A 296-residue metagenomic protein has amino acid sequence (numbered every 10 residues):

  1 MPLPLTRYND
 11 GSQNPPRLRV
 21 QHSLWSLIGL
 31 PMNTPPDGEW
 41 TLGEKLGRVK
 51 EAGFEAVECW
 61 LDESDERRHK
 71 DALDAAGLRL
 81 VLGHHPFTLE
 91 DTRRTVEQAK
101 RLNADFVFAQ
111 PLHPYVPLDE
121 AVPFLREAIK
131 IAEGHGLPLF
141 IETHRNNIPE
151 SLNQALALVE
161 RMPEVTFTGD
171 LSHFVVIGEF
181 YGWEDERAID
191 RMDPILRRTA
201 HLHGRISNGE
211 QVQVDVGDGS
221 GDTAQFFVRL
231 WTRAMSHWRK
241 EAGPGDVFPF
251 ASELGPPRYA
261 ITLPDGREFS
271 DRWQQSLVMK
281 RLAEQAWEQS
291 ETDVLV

Functional and structural regions predicted by a protein language model:
P2-R19, L24, I28-K45, R161-T166 (+1 more regions): Histidine-acidic metal/acid-base catalytic patches
T41-S64, L102-F106: Catalytic domains of carbohydrate-active enzymes, especially glycoside hydrolases
E44-R48, R67-A75, R94-R101, E120-G134 (+6 more regions): Alpha-helical scaffolding segments of alpha/beta enzyme cores, especially the outer helices of TIM-barrel or partial
V49, V57, L73, A99 (+4 more regions): Conserved, mostly hydrophobic/aromatic
A56-H69, H84-R93, P114-D119, R145-S151 (+2 more regions): Acidic-and-aromatic substrate-binding clefts and catalytic sites of carbohydrate-active enzymes
E58, L82, V107-F108, T168 (+2 more regions): Conserved beta-strand positions in the central sheet of alpha/beta enzyme cores
R79-F167: Active-site acidic/histidine proton-transfer and metal-coordination neighborhood in alpha/beta enzyme cores
